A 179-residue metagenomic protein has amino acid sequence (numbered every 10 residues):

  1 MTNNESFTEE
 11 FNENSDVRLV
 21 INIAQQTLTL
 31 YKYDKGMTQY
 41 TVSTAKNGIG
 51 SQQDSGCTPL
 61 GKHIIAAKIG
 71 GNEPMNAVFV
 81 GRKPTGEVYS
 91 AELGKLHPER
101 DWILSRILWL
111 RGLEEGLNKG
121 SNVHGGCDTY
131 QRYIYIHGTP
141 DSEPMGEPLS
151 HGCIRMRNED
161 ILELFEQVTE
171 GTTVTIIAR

Functional and structural regions predicted by a protein language model:
M1-R179: N-terminal pre-domains immediately preceding structured catalytic cores
